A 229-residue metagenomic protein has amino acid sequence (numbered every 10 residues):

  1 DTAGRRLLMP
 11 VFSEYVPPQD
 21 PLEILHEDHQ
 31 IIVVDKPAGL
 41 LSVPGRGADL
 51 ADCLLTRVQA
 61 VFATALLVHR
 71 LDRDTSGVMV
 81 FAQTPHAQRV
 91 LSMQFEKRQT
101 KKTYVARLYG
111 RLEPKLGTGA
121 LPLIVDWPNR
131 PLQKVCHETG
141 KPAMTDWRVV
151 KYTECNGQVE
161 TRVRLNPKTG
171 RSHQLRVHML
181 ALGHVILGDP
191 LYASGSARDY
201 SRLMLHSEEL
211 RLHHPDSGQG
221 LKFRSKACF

Functional and structural regions predicted by a protein language model:
T2-F229: RNA pseudouridine synthases
